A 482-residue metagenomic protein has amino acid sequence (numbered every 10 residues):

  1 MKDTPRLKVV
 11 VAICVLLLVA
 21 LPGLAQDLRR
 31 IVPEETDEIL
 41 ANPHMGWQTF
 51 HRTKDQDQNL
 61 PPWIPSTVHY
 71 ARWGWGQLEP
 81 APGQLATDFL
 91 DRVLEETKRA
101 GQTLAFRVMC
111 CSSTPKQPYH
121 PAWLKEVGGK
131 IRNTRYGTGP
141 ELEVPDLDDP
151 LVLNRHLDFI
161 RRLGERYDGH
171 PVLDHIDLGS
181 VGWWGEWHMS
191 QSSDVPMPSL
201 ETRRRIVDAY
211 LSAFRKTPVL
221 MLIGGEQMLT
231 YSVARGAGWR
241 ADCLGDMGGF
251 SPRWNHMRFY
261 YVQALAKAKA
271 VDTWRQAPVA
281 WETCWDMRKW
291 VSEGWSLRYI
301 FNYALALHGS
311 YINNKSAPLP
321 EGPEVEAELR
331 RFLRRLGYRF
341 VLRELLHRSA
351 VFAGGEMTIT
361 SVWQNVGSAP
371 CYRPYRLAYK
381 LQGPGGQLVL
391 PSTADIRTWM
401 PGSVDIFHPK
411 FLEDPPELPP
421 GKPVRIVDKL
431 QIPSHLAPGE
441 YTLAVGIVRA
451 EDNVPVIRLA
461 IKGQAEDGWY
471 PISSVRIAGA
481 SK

Functional and structural regions predicted by a protein language model:
K2-V11: Bacterial N-terminal signal peptides that target proteins for export
V10-A20: Bacterial N-terminal signal peptides
L21-A25: Sec/Tat signal peptide C-region and signal peptidase I cleavage site
Q26-Y70, W75-R99, T103, V152 (+9 more regions): Non-catalytic accessory regions flanking glycosidase/transglycosidase catalytic cores in CAZymes
D27-L151, A270-E324: N-terminal substrate-binding region of glycoside hydrolase catalytic domains
V93-K98, K130-D177, T202-A209: An active-site-proximal structural segment forming one wall of the substrate-binding cleft that immediately precedes
G182-D208, A213, L220-A270: Substrate-binding cleft/loops of secretory-pathway carbohydrate-active enzymes
L333-K482: Extracellular/luminal regions of secreted and cell-surface proteins that mediate adhesion/ECM remodeling
